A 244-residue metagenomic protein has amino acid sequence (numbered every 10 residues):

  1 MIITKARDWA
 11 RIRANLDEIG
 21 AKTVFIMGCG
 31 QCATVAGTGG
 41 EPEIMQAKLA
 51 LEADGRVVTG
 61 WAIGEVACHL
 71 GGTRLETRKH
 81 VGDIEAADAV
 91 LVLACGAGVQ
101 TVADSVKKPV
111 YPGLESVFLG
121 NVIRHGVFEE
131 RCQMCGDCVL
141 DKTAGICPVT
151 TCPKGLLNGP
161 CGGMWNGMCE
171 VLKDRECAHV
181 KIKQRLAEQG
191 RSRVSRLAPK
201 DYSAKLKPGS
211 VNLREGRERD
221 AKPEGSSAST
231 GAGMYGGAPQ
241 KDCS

Functional and structural regions predicted by a protein language model:
M1-E65, T77-V90, D104-K142, I146-S244: Iron-sulfur (Fe-S) cluster-binding modules
C68-L70: ATP-dependent adenylate-handling ligase core
A94-V99: Short, polar loop motifs at secondary-structure junctions
